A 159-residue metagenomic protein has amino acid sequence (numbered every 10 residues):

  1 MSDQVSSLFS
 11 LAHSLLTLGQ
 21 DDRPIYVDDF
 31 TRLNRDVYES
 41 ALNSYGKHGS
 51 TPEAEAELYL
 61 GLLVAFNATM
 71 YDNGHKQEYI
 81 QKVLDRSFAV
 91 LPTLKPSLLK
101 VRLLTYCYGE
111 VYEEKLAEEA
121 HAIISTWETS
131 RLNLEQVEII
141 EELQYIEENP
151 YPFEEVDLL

Functional and structural regions predicted by a protein language model:
M1, L8, T31-N34, H48 (+4 more regions): Inter-repeat boundary and helix-capping residues of tandem alpha-helical solenoids
M1-V5, Y26, F30-T31, N73-K76 (+3 more regions): Intrinsic-disorder-associated interaction segments
S2-I25, G49-T69, K95-E110, V137-Y145 (+1 more regions): Amphipathic alpha-helical repeat scaffolds of TPR domains
D21-R32, A65-D85: Short coil/linker segments at helix-helix boundaries
D22, T51, T69-K76, V90 (+4 more regions): Alpha-solenoid repeat scaffolds
L33-Y45, G74-L91, K115-E128, E154-L159: Alpha-helical repeat scaffolds
Y38-A41, F66, R131, E147: A structural signal for well-ordered alpha-helices, especially hydrophobic packing surfaces of coiled-coils
I123-L159: Terminal, low-structured helical/coil segments at or just beyond the last alpha-helical repeat
